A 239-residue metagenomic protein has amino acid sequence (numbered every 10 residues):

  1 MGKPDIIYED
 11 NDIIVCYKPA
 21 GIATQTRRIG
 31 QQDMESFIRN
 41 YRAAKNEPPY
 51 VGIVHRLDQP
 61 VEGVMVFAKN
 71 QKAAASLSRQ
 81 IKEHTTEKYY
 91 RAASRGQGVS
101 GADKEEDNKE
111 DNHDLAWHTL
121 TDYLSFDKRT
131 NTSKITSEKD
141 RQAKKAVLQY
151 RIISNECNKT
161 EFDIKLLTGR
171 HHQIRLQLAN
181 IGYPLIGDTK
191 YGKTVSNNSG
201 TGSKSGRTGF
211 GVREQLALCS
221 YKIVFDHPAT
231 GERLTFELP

Functional and structural regions predicted by a protein language model:
M1-P239: RNA pseudouridine synthases
